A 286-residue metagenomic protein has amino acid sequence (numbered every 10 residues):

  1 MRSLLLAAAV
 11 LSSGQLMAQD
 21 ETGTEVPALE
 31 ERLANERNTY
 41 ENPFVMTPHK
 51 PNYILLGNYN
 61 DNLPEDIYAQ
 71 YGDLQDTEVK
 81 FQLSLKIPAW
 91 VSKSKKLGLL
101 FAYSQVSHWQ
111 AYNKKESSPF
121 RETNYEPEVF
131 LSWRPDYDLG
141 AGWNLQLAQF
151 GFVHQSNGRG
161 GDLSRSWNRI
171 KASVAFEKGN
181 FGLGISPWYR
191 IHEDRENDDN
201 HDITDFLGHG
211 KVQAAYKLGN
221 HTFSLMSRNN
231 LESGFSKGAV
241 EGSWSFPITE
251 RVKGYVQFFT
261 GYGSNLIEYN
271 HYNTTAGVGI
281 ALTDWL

Functional and structural regions predicted by a protein language model:
M1-R37, L286: Cleavable N-terminal export/targeting peptides
D20-K95, L100, W109-N113: Solvent-exposed N-terminal domain segments of exported/luminal and surface proteins
G23-T24, E30, S156, I191-E193 (+1 more regions): Intrinsically disordered, low-complexity linker/tail regions enriched in polar/charged residues
D61-I67, Q75, W90-K217, S227 (+3 more regions): Outer-membrane pore/translocation modules
G210-V212, Y216-Y255, Y262-N265, D284: Long, repeat-rich segments with strong aromatic
L266-N270: Short proline/glycine-enriched turn/loop segments at secondary-structure junctions
N273-L286: Outer-membrane beta-barrel "beta-signal"
